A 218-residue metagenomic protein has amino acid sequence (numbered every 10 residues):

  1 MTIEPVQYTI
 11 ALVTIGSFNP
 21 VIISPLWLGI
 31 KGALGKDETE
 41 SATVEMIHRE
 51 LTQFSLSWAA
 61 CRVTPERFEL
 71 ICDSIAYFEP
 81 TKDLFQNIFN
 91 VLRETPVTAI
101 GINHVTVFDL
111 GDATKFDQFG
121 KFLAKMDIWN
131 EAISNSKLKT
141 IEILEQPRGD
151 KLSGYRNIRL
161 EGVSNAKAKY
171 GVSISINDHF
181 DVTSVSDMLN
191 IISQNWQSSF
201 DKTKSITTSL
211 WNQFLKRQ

Functional and structural regions predicted by a protein language model:
M1-C72: N-terminal low-complexity, intrinsically disordered segments
I10, I100-H104, I176: A structural signal for short, well-ordered beta-strand segments
V13, G111-S175: Aromatic/basic-lined ligand-recognition segments that form π-stacking hydrophobic pockets flanked by Lys/Arg to engage
P20-P25, F78-T81, A113-K115, V185-L189: Short, conserved charged micro-motifs
G29-A33, L84-T95, S199-I206, L210: Conserved short hydrophobic interaction patches
A59-R67, F78-L84, N157-I174: Amphipathic N-proximal alpha-helical interface segments
I71-G111: Aromatic- and glycine-enriched beta-alpha-beta binding-site module
K151-Q218: Mixed-charge, glycine-accented linear interaction segment located at domain edges/termini
